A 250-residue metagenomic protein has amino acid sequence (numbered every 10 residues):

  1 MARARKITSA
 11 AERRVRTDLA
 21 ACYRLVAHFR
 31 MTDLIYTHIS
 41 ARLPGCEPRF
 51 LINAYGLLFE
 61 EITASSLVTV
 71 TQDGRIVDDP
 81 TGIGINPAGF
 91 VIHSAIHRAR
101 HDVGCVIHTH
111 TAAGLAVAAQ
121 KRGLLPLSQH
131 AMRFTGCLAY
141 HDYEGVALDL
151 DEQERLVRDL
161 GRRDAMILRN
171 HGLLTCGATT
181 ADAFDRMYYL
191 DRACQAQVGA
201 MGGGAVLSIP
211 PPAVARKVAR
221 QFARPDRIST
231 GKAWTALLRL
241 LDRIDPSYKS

Functional and structural regions predicted by a protein language model:
M1-S250: Glycine-rich flexible loops
